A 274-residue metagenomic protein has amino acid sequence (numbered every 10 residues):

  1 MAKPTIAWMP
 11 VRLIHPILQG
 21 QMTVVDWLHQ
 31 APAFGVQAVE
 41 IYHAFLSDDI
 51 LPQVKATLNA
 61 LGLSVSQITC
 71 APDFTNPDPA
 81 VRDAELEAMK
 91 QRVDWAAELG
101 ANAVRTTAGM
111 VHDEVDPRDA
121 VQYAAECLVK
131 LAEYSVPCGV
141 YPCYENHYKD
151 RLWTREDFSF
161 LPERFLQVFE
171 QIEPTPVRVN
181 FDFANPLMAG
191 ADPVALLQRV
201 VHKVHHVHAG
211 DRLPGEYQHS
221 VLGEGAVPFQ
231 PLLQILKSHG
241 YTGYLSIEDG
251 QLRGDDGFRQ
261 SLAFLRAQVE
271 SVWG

Functional and structural regions predicted by a protein language model:
M1-A101, A125, V129, V136 (+4 more regions): N-terminal pre-domain/capping segments
A7, G35-A38, G100, G109 (+3 more regions): Glycine-centered flexibility sites
W8-R12, I41-F45, Q67-P72, T106-A108 (+4 more regions): A cross-domain feature marking catalytic cores of carbohydrate-active enzymes and several ubiquitous metabolic/repair
L13-Q21, L28, N76-A80, V115 (+4 more regions): Gly/Pro-rich active-site loop or hairpin
A31, A96, Q171-I172, R178 (+2 more regions): Structural motif
V36, Y141, R178-F181, Y244: Hydrophobic "anchor" residues on beta-strands that sit immediately upstream of conserved functional sites
T57-A60, P79-R178, M188-A189: Active-site acidic/histidine proton-transfer and metal-coordination neighborhood in alpha/beta enzyme cores
